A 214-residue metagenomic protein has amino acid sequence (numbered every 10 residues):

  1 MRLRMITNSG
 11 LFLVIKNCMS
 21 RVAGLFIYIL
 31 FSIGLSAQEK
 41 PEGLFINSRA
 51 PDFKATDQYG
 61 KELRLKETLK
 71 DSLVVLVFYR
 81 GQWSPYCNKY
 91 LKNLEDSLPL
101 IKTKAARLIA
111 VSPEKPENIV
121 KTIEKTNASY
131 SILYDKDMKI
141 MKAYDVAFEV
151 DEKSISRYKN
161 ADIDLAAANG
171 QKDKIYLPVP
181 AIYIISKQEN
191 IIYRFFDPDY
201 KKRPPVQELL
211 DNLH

Functional and structural regions predicted by a protein language model:
A23-G34: Bacterial N-terminal signal peptides
L35-D52: N-proximal helix/coil linker or "cap" segments that precede and/or mark the start of modular domains
K54-L73: A short beta-strand-turn-helix
T68-L94: Short active-site neighborhood of thiol/selenol oxidoreductases, capturing the structured segment around
K89-D145, E149: Structural microenvironment flanking redox-active thiols in thiol-disulfide oxidoreductases
D137-Y200: Thiol/selenol-based redox catalytic cores and closely related redox-interacting motifs
Y200-L213: A short, polar/charged loop-to-alpha-helix boundary motif
